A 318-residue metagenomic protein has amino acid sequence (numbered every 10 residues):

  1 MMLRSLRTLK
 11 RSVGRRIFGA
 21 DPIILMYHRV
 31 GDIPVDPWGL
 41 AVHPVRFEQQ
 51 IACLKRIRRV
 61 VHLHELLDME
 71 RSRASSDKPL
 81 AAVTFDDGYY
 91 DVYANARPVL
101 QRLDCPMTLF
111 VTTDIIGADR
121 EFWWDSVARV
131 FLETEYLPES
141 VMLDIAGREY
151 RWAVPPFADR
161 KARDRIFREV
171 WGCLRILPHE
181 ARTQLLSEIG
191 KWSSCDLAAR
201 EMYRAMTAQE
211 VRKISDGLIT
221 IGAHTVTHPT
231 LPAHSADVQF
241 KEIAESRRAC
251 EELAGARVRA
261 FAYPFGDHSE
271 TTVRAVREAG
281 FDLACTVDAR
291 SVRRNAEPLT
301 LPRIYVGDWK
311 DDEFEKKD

Functional and structural regions predicted by a protein language model:
M1-T84, Y90-Y93, D119-T134, P138-S140 (+4 more regions): C-terminal active-site subregion of NodB/CE4 polysaccharide deacetylases
I17-F18, R120-G217: Extended, charge-rich helix/loop segments that form flexible, surface "patches" used to engage negatively charged
L25, S76, Y89, P98-F110 (+3 more regions): CE4/NodB-like, metal-dependent polysaccharide N-deacetylase domain that modifies extracellular/periplasmic N-acetylated
K55, V99-L103, M206-A223, R277: Acidic (Asp/Glu)-rich catalytic clusters
T112, V226-T227: Histidine- and/or cysteine-centered catalytic micro-motif in compact active-site loops
T113-G117: Short beta-alpha junction loops
